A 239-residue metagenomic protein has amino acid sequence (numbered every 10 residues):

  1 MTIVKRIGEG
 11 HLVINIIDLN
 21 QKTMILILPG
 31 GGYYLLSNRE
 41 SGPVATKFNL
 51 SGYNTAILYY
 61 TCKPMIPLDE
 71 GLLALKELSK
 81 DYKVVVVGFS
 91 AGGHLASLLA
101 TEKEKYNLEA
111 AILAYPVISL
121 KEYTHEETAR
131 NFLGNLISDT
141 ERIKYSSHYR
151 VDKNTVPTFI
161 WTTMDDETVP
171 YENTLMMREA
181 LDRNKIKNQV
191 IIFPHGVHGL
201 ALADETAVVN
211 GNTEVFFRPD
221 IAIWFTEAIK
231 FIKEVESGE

Functional and structural regions predicted by a protein language model:
M1-N20, E126, F216, D220: N-terminal cap/lid segment of alpha/beta-hydrolase-fold proteins
G8-T23, L75-L78, H148-D152: Short beta-strand-to-loop junctions in surface cap/lid or active-site-entrance loops
K22-G30: Short beta-strand element of the alpha/beta-hydrolase
L36-N38, P43-V44, A56-K83: Catalytic nucleophile-loop/oxyanion-hole region of alpha/beta-hydrolase and closely related hydrolase-like folds
L73-I143, S147: Primarily recognizes the serine-hydrolase "nucleophile elbow" in alpha/beta-hydrolase and SGNH/GDSL folds
N154, I160-T162, D166: Short beta-strand/loop motif that positions the catalytic acidic residue of the alpha/beta-hydrolase fold
E167-M176: Conserved alpha/beta-hydrolase "acid-adjacent" motif
R183-E239: C-terminal catalytic histidine-bearing segment of alpha/beta-hydrolase fold enzymes
